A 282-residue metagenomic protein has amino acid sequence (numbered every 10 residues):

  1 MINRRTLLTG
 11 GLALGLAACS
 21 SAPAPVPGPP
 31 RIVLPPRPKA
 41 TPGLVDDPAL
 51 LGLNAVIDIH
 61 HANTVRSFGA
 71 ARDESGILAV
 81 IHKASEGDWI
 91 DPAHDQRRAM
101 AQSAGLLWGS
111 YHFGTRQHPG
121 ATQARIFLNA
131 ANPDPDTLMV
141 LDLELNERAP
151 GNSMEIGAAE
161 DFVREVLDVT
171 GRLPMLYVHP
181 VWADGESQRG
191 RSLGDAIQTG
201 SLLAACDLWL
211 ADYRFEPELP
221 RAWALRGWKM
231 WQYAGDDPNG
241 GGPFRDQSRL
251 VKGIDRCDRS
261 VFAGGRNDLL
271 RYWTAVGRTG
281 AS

Functional and structural regions predicted by a protein language model:
T6-P23: N-terminal export signals
A24-I59, A196, S201-S282: Functionally critical loop-and-helix segments that line ligand-binding/catalytic clefts of soluble enzyme domains
G52-T64, H82-V169: Substrate-binding cleft of extracellular glycoside hydrolase catalytic domains
F68, R72, N129-P133, G194-S201: Mature extracellular/periplasmic domains of secretome proteins
R72-D73, Q102: Non-catalytic positions within long, well-ordered alpha-helices that form the structural scaffold/packing of enzyme
A79, L107-G109, L138, L173 (+2 more regions): Proline-centered loop/turn at the N-terminus of a beta-strand
L138-W223: Catalytic domains of cell-wall/extracellular-matrix polysaccharide-remodeling enzymes, centered on de-N-acetylation
